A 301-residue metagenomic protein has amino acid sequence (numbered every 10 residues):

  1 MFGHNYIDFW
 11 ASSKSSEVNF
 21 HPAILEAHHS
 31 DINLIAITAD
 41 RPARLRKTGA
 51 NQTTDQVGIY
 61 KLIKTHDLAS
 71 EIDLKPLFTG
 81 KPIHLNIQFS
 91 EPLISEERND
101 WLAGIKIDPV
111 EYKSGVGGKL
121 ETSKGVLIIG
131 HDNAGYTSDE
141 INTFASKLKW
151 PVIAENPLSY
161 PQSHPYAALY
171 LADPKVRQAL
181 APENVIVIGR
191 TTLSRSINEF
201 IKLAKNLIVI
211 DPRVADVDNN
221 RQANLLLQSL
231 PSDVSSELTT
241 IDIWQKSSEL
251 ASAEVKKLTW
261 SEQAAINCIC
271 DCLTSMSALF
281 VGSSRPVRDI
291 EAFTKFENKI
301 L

Functional and structural regions predicted by a protein language model:
M1-A43, V287-L301: Thiamine diphosphate
M1-N5, K75-T79, V116-G125, F144 (+1 more regions): Glycine-rich phosphate/diphosphate-binding loops that line cofactor/substrate pockets in enzymes
H4, D40-R44, T48-P82, D242: Conserved thiamine diphosphate
S12, I129-I208, D216, F296-L301: Glycine-rich, anion-gripping cofactor-binding loops and their flanking helix/strand elements in enzyme active sites
S16-V18, R41-R46, P92, L158-Q162 (+4 more regions): Short gly/pro/ser/thr-enriched loop/turn and capping motifs at secondary-structure boundaries
P76-T122: Conformationally flexible catalytic loops at phosphate/diphosphate-handling active centers
E111-E121, Y136-S138, V176-A179, K256-C272 (+1 more regions): A short, well-structured juxtamembrane/interface segment
I201-V287: Phosphate/pyrophosphate-binding active-site segments
